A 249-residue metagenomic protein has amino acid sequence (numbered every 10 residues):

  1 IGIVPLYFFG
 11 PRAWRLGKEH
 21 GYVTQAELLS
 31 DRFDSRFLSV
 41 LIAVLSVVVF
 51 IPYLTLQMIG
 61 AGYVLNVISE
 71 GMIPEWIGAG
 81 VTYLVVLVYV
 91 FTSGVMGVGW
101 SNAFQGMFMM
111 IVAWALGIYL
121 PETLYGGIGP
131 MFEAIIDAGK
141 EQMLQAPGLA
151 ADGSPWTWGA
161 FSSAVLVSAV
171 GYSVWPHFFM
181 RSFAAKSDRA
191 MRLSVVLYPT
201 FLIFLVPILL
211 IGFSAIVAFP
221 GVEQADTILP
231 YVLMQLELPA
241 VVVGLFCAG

Functional and structural regions predicted by a protein language model:
I1, S30, E75, M107-C247: Loop-to-helix junctions at membrane interfaces in multi-pass transport proteins
G2-V90, S163-S168, I216: Helix-loop-helix module between adjacent transmembrane segments
F9, Q25, Q57, A61 (+4 more regions): Hydrophobic/aromatic residues in alpha-helical transmembrane segments
G17-Q25, R32, R36-V40, L87 (+5 more regions): Juxtamembrane loop-helix boundary motifs flanking transmembrane segments in multi-pass membrane proteins
V64, Y83-L84, G94, A103 (+2 more regions): Short, hydrophobic/aromatic alpha-helical segments in well-folded domains
F91-S93, F183: Structural signal for the C-terminal ends of transmembrane alpha-helices and the immediately following loop
